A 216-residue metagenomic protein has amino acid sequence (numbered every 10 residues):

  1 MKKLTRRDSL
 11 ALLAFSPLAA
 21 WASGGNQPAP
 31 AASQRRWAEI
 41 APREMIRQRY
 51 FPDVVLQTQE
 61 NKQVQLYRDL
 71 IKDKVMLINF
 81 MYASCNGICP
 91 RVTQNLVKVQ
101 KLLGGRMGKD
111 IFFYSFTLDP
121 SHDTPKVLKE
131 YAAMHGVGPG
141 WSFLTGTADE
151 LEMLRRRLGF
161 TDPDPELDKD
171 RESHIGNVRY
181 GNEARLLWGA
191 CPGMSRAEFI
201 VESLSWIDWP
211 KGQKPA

Functional and structural regions predicted by a protein language model:
M1-S16: N-terminal secretory signal peptides and thylakoid transit peptides that target proteins across membranes
S23-D53: N-proximal helix/coil linker or "cap" segments that precede and/or mark the start of modular domains
V55-V75: A short beta-strand-turn-helix
D69-I88: Short active-site neighborhood of thiol/selenol oxidoreductases, capturing the structured segment around
T93-F113: Conserved helix-turn-beta segment immediately C-terminal to the redox Cys motif in thioredoxin-like folds
D110-D123, G140-D149: Thiol-based oxidoreductase modules, predominantly thioredoxin-like and allied folds used for disulfide exchange
E130-I175: Short, internal strand/loop/helix patches that form the active-site neighborhood or redox-interaction surface
D168-A216: Thiol-/selenol-based redox modules, centered on thioredoxin-like and closely related oxidoreductase domains
